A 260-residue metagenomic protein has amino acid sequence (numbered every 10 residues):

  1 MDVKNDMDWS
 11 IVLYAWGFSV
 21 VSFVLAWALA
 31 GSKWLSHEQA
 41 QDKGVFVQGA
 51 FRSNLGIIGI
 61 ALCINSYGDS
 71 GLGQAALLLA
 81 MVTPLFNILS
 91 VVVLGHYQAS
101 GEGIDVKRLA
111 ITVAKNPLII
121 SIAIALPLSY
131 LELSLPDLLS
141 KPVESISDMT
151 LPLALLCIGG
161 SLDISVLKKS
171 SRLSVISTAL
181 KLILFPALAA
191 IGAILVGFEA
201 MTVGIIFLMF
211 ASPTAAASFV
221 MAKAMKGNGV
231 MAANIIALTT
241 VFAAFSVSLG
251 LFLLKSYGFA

Functional and structural regions predicted by a protein language model:
M1-A260: Alpha-helical transmembrane segments of multi-pass small-molecule/ion transporters
